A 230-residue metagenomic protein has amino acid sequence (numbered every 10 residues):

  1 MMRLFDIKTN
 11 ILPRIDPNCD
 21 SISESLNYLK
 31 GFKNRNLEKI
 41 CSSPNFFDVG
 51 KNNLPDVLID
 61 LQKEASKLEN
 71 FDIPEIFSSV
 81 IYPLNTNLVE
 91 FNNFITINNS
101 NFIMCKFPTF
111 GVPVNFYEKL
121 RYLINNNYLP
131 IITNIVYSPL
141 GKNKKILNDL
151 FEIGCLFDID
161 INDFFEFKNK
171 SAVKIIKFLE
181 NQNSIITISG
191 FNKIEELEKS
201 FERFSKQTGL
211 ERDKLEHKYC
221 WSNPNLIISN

Functional and structural regions predicted by a protein language model:
D6-N10, R14, S25-N52, E75-I81 (+2 more regions): Divalent metal-dependent hydrolysis catalytic cores, especially in the metallo-beta-lactamase
K8, P44, N134, F157 (+1 more regions): Divalent metal-coordination and catalytic microenvironments
L12-D20, G111: Short, glycine-rich nucleotide/cofactor-binding loops
F46-G50, P83-L84, Y137-K142, F164-F167 (+1 more regions): Active-site environment of divalent metal-dependent phosphoester hydrolases
K51-I159: Extended substrate/RNA-proximal surfaces in nucleic-acid metabolism proteins
Q182-K199: Short acidic/histidine-rich active-site segments
F201-N230: Mid-to-C-terminal alpha-helical segments outside catalytic/metal-binding sites
